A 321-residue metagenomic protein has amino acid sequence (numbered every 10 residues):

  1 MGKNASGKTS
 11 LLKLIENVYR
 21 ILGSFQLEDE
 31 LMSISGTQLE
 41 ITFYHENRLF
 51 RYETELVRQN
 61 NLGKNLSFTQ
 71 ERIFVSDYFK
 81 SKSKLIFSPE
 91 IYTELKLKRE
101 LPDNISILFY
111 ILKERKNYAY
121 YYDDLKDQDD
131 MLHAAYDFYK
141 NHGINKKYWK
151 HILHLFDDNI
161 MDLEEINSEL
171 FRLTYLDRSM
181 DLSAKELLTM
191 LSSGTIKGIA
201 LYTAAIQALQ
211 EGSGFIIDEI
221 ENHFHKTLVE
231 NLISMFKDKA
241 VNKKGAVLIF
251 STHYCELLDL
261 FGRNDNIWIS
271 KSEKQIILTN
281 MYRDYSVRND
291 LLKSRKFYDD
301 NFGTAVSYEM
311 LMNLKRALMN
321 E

Functional and structural regions predicted by a protein language model:
M1-Q26, S179-Y308, L314: Switch/communication elements of ASCE P-loop NTPase nucleotide-binding domains
Y19-Q210, Y298-Y308, A317-E321: Phosphate-coordinating catalytic segments in nucleotide- and nucleic-acid-processing enzymes
